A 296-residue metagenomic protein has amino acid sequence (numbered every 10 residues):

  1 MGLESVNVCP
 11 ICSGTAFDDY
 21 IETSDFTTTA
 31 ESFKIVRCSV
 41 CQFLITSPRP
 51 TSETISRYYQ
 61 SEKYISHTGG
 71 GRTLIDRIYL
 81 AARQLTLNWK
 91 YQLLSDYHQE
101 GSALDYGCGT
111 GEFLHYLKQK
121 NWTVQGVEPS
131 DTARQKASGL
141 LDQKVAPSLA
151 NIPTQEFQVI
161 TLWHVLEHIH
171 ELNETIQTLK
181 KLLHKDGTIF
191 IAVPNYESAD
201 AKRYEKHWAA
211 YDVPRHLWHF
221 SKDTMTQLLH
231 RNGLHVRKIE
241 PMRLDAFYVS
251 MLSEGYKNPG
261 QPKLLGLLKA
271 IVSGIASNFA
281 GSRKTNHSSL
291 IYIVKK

Functional and structural regions predicted by a protein language model:
M1-W163, N173-I176, P241-M242, E254-K257 (+2 more regions): Conserved N-terminal segment of class I S-adenosyl-L-methionine
P10-D18, K222-P241, K269: A SAM-dependent methyltransferase catalytic signature shared across enzymes that methylate proteins
V124, I189-I191: Hydrophobic/aromatic residues located in beta-strands of well-ordered beta-sheets within soluble catalytic
W163-H170, A192, R215: Short catalytic micro-motifs in class I SAM-dependent methyltransferases
H170-E174, A201: Short N-terminal helix/helix-N-cap motif within the alpha/beta-hydrolase-1
N173-T188: A short glycine-rich, Lys/Arg-flanked "PGG" loop and its adjoining helix->strand segment in the class I
I191-W218, D223-L229, M251-Y256: Short, glycine-/aromatic-enriched active-site segment of Class I SAM-dependent methyltransferases
E205-W208, D245-K295: Membrane-proximal basic amphipathic "stem/tether" segments
